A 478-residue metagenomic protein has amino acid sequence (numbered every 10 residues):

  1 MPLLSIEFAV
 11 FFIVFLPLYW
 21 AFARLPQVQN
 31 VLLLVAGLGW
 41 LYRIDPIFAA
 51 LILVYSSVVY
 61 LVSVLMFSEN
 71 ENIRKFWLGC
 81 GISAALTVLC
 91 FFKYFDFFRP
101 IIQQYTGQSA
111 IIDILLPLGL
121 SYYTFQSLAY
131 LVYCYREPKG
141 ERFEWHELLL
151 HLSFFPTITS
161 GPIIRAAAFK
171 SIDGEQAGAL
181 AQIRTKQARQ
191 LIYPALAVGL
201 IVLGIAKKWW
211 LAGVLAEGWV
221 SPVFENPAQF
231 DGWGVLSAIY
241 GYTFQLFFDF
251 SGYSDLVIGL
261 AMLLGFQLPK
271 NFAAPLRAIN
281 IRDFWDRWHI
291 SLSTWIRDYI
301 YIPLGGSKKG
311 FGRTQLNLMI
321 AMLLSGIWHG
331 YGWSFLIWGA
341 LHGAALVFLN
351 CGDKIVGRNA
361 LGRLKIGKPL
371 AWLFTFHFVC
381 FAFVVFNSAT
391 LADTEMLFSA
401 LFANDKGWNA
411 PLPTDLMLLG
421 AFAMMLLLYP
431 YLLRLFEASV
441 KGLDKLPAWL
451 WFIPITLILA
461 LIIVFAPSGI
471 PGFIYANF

Functional and structural regions predicted by a protein language model:
M1-N477: Membrane-embedded transmembrane alpha-helical bundles that form the catalytic cores of multi-pass lipid-modifying
